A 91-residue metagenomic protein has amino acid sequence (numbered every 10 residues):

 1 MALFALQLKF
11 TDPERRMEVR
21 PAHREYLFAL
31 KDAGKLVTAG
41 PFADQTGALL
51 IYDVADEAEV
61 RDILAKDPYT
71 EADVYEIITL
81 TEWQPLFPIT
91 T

Functional and structural regions predicted by a protein language model:
M1-T91: Conserved, structured core segments of small domains
